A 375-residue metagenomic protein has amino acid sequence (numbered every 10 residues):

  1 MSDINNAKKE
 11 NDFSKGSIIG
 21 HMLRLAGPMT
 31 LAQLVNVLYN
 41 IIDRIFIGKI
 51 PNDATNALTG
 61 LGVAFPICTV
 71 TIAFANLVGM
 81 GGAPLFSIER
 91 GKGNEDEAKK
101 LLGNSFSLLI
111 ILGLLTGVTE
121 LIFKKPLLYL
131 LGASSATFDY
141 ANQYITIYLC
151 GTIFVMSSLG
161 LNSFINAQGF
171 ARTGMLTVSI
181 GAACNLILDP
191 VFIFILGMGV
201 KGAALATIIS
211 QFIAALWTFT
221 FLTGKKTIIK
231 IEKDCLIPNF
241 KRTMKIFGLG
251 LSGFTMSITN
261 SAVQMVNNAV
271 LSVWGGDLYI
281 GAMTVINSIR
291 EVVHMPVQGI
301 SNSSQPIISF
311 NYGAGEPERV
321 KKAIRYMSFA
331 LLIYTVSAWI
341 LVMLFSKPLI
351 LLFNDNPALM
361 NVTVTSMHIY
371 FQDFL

Functional and structural regions predicted by a protein language model:
M1-A26, F86-G151, G197-G250, I308-D373: Short alpha-helical transmembrane segments in multi-pass integral membrane proteins
F13-I45, K49-D53, P66-G81, L85 (+5 more regions): N-terminal transmembrane alpha-helices
R24-D43, I147, G181, S210-A214 (+4 more regions): Transmembrane helical elements of multi-pass membrane transporters/channels
A32, Y148-N166, G174-A182, A203-T218 (+2 more regions): Short runs within selected transmembrane alpha-helices of multi-pass transporters and secretion channels
L34, L38-T59, L128-S135, V191-G197 (+4 more regions): Helix-terminus/linker motif at the lipid-water interface of multi-pass membrane proteins
I41-I45, V118, P126, G160-F164 (+5 more regions): Alpha-helical transmembrane segments of multipass membrane proteins
L58-V118, V155-G174, N268, A282-I340 (+1 more regions): Small-residue-rich hydrophobic transmembrane alpha-helices
